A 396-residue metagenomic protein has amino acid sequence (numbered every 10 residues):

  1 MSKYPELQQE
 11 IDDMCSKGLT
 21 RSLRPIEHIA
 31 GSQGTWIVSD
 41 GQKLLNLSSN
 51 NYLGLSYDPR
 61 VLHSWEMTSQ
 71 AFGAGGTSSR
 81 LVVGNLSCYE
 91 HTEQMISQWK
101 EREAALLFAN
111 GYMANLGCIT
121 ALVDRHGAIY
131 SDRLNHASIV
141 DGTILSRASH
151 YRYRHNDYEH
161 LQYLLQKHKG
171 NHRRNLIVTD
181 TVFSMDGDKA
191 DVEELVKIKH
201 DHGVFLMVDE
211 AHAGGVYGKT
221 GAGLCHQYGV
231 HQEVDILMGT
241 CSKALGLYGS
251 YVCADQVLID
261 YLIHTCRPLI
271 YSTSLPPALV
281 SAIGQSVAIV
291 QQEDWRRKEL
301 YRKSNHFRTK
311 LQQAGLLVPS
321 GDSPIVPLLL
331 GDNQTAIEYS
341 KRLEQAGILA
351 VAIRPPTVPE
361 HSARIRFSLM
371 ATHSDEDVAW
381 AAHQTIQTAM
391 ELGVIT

Functional and structural regions predicted by a protein language model:
D13-F72, V204: N-terminal "arm"/small-domain region of PLP-dependent enzymes with the aminotransferase-like
P59, H63, M67, A71 (+3 more regions): PLP-dependent enzyme catalytic core of the Aspartate aminotransferase-like
H63-N110: Conserved N-terminal alpha-helix of the aminotransferase class I/II PLP-enzyme fold
C118-A137, Y158: Conserved PLP-anchoring active-site segment centered on the Schiff-base-forming lysine
Y151, H155-V208: Active-site phosphate-binding strand-loop segment of PLP-dependent enzymes
T220, H226-Y261: Active-site PLP attachment segment
S274-Q292, K303, Q312, L317: Structural motif of enzymes handling amino- and sulfur-group chemistry
K298-F307, Q312-G347, E360-S362, L369-A371: Conserved PLP-binding catalytic core of the aspartate aminotransferase-like
